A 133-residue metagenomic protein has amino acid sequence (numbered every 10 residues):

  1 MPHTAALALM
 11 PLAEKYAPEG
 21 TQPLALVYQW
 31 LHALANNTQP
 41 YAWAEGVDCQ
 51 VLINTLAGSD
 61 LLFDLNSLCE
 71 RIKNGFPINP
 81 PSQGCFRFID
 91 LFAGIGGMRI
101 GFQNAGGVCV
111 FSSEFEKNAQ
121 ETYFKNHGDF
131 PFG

Functional and structural regions predicted by a protein language model:
M1-G133: S-adenosyl-L-methionine
